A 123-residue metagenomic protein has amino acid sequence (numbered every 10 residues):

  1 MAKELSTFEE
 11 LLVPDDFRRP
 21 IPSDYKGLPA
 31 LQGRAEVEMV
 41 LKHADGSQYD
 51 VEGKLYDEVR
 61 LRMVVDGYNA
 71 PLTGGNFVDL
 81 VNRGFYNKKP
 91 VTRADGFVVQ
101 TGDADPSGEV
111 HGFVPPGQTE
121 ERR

Functional and structural regions predicted by a protein language model:
M1-R123: Cyclophilin-like peptidyl-prolyl cis-trans isomerases
